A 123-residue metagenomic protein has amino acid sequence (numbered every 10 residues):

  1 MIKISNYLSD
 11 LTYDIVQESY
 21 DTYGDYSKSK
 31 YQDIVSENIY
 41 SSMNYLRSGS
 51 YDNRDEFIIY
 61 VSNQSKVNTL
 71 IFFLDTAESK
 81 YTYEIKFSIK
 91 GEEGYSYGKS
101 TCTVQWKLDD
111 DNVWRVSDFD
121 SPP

Functional and structural regions predicted by a protein language model:
M1-F57: Core segments of small alpha/beta cavity-forming domains
N6, E37, G49-S50, N63-K66 (+3 more regions): Compositionally biased regions
D10-Y13, Y20-D21, F73, Y95-Y97 (+1 more regions): Alpha-helical interaction segments
T22, R47, I89-E92, S96 (+1 more regions): Intrinsically disordered, low-complexity segments enriched in small/polar residues
I39-Y40, K86-F87, P123: Solvent-exposed loop/turn segments at secondary-structure junctions within structured extracellular/periplasmic domains
Y51-Y97: Surface-exposed, charged secondary-structure patches
Y97-P123: Short beta-strand edge/turn micro-motifs at domain boundaries
